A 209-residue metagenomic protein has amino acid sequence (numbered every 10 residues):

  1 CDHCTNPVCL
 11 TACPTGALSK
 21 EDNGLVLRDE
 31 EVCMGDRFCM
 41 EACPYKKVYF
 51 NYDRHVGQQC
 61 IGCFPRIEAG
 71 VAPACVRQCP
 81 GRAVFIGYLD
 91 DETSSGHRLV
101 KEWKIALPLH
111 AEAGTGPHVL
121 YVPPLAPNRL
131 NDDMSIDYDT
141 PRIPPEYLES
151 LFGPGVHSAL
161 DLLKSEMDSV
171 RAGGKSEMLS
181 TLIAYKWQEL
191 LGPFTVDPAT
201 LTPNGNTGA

Functional and structural regions predicted by a protein language model:
C4, C63, V122-P124: Structured loops at beta-to-helix junctions and adjacent beta-edge loops in soluble globular domains
N6-V32, F38-H55, E68-T93, H118-Y121: Iron-sulfur cluster-binding cysteine motifs and their immediate structural context in ferredoxin-like electron-transfer
P44-K47, C63, W103, G174: Generic preference for well-ordered secondary structure
H55-F64: Solvent-exposed, charged amphipathic helical/linker segments at domain boundaries
A74-A209: Long, compositionally biased charged/polar accessory segments in the mid-to-C-terminal portions of proteins
